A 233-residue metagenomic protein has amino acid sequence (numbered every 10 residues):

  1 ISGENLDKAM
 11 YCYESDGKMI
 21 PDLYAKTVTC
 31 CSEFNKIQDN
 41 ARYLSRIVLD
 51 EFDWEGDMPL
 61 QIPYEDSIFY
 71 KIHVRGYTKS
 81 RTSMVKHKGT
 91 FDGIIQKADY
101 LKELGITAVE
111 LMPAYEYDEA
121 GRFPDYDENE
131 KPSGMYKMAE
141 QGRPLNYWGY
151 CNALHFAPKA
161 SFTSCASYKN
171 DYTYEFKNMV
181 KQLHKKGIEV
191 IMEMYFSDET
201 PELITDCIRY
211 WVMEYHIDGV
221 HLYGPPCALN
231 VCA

Functional and structural regions predicted by a protein language model:
I1-H73, T78-V85: The feature marks proteins involved in alpha-glucan
Y13, I72, L101, L111 (+3 more regions): Conserved, mostly hydrophobic/aromatic
I37-D39, V48, H216, L229-A233: Conserved alpha/beta catalytic core and glycan-binding cleft of carbohydrate-active enzymes
I68-Y70, V109-L111, V190-M192, V220: Hydrophobic faces of well-ordered beta-strands that scaffold small-molecule active sites in alpha/beta enzyme cores
S83, H87-T90, G121-K185, F196-I217: Aromatic- and acidic-residue-enriched carbohydrate-binding clefts of CAZyme catalytic domains
Q96-Y115, E214: Catalytic domains of carbohydrate-active enzymes, especially glycoside hydrolases
D99-K102, K177-K186, A233: Surface-exposed amphipathic alpha-helices with a cationic face
Y115-Y117, S161, M194-D198, P226-A228: Active-site-proximal loop/turn and secondary-structure-junction residues that shape catalytic pockets, frequently
